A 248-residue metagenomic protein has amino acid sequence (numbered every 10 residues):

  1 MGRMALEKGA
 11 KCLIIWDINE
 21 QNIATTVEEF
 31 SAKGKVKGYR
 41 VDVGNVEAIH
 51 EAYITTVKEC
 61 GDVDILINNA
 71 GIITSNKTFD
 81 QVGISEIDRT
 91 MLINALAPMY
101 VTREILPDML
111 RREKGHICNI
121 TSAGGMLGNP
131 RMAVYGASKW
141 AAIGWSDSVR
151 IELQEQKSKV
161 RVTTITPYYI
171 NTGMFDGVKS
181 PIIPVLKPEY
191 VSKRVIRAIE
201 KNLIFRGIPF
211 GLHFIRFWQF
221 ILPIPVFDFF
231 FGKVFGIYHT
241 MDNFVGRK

Functional and structural regions predicted by a protein language model:
M1-I14: Canonical Rossmann dinucleotide-binding motif of NAD(H)/NADP(H)-dependent dehydrogenases/reductases, specifically
F30-E47: Rossmann-fold cofactor-recognition segment
N69-S75: Conserved NAD(P)H cofactor-binding loop of Rossmann-fold oxidoreductase domains
K77-F79, G83-R89: Substrate-binding pocket helix/loop in short-chain dehydrogenase/reductase
T102, S138: Active-site helix of classical SDR
S122: Residue(s) in the substrate-gating loop at a strand-loop-helix junction that position the organic substrate next
E152-L212: SDR active-site lid
